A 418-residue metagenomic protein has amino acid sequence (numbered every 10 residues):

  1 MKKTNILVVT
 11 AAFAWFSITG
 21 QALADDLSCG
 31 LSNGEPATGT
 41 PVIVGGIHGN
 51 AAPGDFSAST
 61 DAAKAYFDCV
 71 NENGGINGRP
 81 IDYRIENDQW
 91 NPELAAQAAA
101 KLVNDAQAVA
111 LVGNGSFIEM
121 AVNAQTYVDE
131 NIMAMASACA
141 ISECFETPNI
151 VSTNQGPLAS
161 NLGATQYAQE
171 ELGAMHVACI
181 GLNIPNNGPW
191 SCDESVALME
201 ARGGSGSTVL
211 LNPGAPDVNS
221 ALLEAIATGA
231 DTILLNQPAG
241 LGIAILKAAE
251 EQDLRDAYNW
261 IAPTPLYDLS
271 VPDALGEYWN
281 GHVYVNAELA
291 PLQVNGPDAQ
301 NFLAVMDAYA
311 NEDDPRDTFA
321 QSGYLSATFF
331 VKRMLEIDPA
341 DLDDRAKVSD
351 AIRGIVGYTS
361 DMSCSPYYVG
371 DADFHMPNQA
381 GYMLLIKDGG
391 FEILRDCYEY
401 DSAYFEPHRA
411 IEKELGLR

Functional and structural regions predicted by a protein language model:
M1-I43, E72, R409-R418: Short, low-complexity disordered leader/linker segments with a strong preference for bacterial N-terminal type II
D26-S32, G39-P41, D55-K64, E72-C144 (+4 more regions): Beta-alpha junction/loop-to-helix N-cap segments that form part of ligand/metal-binding clefts
G30, A95, T153-H176, P189 (+6 more regions): Hydrophobic alpha-helical segments within soluble ligand-binding/sensing domains
H48, I150-P216, D231-T232, A310: An alpha-beta-alpha
L102-G115, A134-S137, H176-G181, G229-A239 (+3 more regions): Periplasmic-binding protein-like
Y127, S191-A290: Extracellular/periplasmic bilobed ligand-binding domains
A249-L325, D338, D396-Y404, H408-L417: Extracellular/periplasmic periplasmic-binding protein-like sensory domains
A308-A320, V331-L394, R418: Segments of small-molecule ligand-sensing domains
